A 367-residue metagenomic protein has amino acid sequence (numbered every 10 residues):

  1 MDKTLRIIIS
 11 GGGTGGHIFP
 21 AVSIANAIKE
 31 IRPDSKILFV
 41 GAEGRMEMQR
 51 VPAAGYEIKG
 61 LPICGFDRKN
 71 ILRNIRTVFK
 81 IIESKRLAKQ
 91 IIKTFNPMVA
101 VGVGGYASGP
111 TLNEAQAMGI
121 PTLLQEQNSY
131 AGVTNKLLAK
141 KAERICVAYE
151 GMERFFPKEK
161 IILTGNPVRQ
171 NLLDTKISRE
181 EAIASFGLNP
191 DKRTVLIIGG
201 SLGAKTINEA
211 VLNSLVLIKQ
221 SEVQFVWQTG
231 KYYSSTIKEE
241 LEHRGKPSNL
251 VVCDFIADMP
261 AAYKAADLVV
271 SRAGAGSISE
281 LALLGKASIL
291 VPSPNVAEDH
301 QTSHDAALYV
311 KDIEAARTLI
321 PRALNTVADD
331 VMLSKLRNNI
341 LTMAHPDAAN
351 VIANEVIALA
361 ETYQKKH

Functional and structural regions predicted by a protein language model:
M1-H367: Nucleotide-activated sugar donor-binding and catalytic core shared by glycosyltransferases and related lipid-linked
